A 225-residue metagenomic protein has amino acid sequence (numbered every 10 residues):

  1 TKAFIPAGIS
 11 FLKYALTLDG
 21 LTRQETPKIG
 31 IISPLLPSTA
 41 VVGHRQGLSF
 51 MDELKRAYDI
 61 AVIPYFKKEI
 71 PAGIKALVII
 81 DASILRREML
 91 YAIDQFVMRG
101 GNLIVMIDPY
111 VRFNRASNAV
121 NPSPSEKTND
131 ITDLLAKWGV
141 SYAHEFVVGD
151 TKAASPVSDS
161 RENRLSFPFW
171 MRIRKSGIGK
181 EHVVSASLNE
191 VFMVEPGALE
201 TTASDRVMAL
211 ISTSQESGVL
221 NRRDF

Functional and structural regions predicted by a protein language model:
T1-E53, P64: Hydrophobic targeting/anchoring helices
E25, A40-F225: Acidic, S/T/G-rich, low-cysteine, solvent-exposed domains in lumenal/extracellular/periplasmic regions of secretory
